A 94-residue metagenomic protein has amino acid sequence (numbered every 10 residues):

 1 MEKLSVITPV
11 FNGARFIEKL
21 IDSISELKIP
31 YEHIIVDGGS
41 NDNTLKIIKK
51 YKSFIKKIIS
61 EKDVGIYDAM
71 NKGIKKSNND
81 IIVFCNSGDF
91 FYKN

Functional and structural regions predicted by a protein language model:
E2-S5, E32: Cell-envelope/extracellular polymer assembly enzymes that use nucleotide-activated donors
T8-K19, G39: Active-site beta-to-alpha loop of glycosyltransferases that engages the nucleotide-sugar donor
R15-E18, D42-K50: Acidic helix N-cap motif at the loop->helix transition within catalytic regions of sugar-transfer enzymes
D22-Y31: Short, acidic, metal-binding catalytic loop of nucleotide-sugar glycosyltransferases
P30-G39, I59-K62: Short beta-strand/loop segment that forms part of the nucleotide-sugar
D37-K46, N86: A conserved acidic beta->alpha catalytic loop
S60-S77: Glycine-rich, basic loop-to-helix element that forms the pyrophosphate-binding segment of sugar-nucleotide handling
I82: Short aromatic/hydrophobic "clamp" motif used to bind/position activated sugar donors
